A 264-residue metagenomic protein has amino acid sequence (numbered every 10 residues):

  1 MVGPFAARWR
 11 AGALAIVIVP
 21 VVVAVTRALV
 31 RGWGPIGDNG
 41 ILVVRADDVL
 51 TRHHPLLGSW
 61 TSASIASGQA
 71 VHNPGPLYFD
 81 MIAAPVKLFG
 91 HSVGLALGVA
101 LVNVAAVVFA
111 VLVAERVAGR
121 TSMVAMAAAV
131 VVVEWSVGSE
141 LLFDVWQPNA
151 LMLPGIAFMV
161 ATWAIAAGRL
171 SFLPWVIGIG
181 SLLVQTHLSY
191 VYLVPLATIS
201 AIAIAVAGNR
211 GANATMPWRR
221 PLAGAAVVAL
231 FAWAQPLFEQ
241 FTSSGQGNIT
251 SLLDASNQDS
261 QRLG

Functional and structural regions predicted by a protein language model:
M1-T26, V206-A229: Start-transfer (signal-anchor) and selected internal transmembrane alpha helices of multi-pass inner/ER membrane
I41-V49, A63-H91: Short hydrophobic/aromatic helix or loop-helix immediately within or flanking a transmembrane segment in polytopic
R45-D48, R52, N209, R220-G264: Transmembrane-lumen/periplasm boundary regions of multi-pass, lipid-linked membrane glycan transferases
P76-D80, L88-A105, L141-V145: Loop-to-helix entry region of an early transmembrane alpha helix in multi-pass inner-membrane enzymes
L97-G119, A157: Transmembrane-helix motifs of polytopic, lipid-linked glycan transferases
A110-E134: Transmembrane-helix signature of polytopic, membrane-embedded enzymes that assemble or transfer cell-envelope glycans
F158-W175, A207-A212: Membrane-interface transmembrane helices that cradle and orient dolichyl/undecaprenyl
M159, L173-S200, V228: Membrane-interface alpha helices of multi-pass inner-membrane proteins
